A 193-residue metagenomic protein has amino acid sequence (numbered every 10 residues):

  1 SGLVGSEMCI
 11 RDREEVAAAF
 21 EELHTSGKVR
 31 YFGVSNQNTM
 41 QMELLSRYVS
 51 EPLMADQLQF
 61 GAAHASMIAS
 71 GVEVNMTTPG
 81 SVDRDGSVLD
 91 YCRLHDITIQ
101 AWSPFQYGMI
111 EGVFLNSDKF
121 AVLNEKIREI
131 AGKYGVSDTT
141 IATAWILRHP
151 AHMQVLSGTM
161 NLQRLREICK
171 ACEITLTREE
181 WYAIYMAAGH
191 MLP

Functional and structural regions predicted by a protein language model:
S1-G5, C9-I10: Single conserved hydrophobic/aromatic residue that forms the stacking wall/gate of nucleotide- or nucleobase-binding
R11-P193: Beta/alpha (TIM)-barrel catalytic core signal, keyed to glycine-rich beta->alpha loops juxtaposed to Asp/Glu that bind
